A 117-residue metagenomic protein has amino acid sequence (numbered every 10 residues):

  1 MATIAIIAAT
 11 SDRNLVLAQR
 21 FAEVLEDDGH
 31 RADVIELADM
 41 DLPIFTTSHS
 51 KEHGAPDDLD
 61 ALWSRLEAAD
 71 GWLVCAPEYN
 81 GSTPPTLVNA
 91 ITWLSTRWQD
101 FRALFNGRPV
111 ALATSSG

Functional and structural regions predicted by a protein language model:
A2-H30: N-terminal beta1-alpha1 ligand-phosphate binding loop
A5, I35, A111-A113: Hydrophobic/aromatic beta-strand patches that form the interior of the parallel beta-sheet core in alpha/beta enzyme
A9-S11, L37, S115-G117: Cofactor-binding loop segments of dinucleotide-utilizing enzymes, especially the Rossmann-like FAD- and NAD(P)+-binding
D12, M40, G81-S82: Short alpha-helical
D12-Q19, E52-A61: Short N-terminal helix-initiation segments at or just after the protein's N-terminus
Q19-A22, T47-S50, L87-A90: Short, glycine/charged-enriched secondary-structure capping and boundary segments
L37-P56: N-terminal beta-loop-helix "entrance" segment that forms/cooperates in small-molecule cofactor or anionic ligand
G54-G117: Helix-loop-strand module that forms the ligand-binding subsite of alpha/beta enzymes
